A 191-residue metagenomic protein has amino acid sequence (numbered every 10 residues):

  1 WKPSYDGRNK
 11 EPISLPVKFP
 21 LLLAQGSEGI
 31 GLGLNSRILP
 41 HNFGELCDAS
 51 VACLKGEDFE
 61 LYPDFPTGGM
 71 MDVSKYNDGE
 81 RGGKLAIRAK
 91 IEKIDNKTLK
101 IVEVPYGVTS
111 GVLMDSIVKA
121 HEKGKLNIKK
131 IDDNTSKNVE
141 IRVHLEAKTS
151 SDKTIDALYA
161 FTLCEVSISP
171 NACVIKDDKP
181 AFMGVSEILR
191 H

Functional and structural regions predicted by a protein language model:
W1-H191: Intrinsically disordered, low-complexity regulatory segments
